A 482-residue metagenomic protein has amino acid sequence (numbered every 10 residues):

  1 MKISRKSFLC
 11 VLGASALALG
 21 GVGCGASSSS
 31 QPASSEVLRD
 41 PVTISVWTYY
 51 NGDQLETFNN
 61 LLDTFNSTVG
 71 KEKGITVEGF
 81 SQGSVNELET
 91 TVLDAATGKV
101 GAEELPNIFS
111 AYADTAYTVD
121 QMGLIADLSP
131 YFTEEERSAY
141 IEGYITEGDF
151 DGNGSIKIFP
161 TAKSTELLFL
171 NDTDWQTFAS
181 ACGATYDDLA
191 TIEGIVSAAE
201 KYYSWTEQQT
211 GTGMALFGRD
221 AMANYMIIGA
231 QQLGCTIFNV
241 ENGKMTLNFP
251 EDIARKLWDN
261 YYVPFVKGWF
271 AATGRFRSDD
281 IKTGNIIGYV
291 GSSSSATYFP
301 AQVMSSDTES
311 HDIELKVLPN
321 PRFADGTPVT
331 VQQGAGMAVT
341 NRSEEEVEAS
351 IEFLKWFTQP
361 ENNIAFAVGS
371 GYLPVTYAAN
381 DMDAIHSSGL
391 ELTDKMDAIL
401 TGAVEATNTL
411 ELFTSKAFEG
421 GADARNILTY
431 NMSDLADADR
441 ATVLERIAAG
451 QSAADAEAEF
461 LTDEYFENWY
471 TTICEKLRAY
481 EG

Functional and structural regions predicted by a protein language model:
M1-I44, F460, E464-G482: Short, low-complexity disordered leader/linker segments with a strong preference for bacterial N-terminal type II
G70-G143, F178, I287-G288, S306-E309: Extracytoplasmic "Venus flytrap"/periplasmic binding protein-like
T97, V266-K267, S306-Y377: Extracytoplasmic/periplasmic substrate-recognition and gating elements
S110-L167, A230, D312-P321: Hinge/lid segment of periplasmic solute-binding proteins
S129-Y140, A184-D188, A215-L216, C235-K256 (+3 more regions): Short, solvent-exposed loop/beta-turn-alpha elements that line the ligand-binding surface or hinge of extracytoplasmic
D151-E166, E193-T246, I286: Extracytoplasmic/periplasmic solute-binding protein
V196-Y203, V240-G274, N320: Glycine-centered hinge/linker elements that transmit conformational signals in sensory and ligand-binding systems
V404-G482: Conserved C-terminal helix/tail region of periplasmic/extracytoplasmic solute-binding proteins
